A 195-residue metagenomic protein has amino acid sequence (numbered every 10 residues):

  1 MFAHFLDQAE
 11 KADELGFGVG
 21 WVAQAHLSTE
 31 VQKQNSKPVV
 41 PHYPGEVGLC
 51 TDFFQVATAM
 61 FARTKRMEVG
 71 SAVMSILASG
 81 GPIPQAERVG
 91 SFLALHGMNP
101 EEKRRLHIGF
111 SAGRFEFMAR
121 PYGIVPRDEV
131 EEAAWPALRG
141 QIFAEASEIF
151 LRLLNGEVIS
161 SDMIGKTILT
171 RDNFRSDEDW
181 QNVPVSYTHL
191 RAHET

Functional and structural regions predicted by a protein language model:
M1, S75-W180: Flexible, glycine-rich active-site loops centered on histidine and acidic residues that chelate a metal or position
M1-R63: N-terminal beta1-alpha1-beta2 module of alpha/beta enzyme domains
G16, K65, L95-M98: Active-site-proximal glycine-rich helix-loop-beta segment
G20-V22, V69-S71, L106-F110: Hydrophobic faces of well-ordered beta-strands that scaffold small-molecule active sites in alpha/beta enzyme cores
L27, K65-R66, G113-F115: Short connector loops/turns at beta-strand edges and beta->alpha or beta->beta junctions
H42-V47, A72-S79: The substrate-binding groove and active-site-proximal loops of carbohydrate-active enzymes, especially glycoside
R63-V73: Conserved catalytic cysteine-centered active-site region of acyl-thioester-dependent Claisen-condensing enzymes
T188-T195: Conserved small/polar residues in nucleotide/adenosyl-binding loops
